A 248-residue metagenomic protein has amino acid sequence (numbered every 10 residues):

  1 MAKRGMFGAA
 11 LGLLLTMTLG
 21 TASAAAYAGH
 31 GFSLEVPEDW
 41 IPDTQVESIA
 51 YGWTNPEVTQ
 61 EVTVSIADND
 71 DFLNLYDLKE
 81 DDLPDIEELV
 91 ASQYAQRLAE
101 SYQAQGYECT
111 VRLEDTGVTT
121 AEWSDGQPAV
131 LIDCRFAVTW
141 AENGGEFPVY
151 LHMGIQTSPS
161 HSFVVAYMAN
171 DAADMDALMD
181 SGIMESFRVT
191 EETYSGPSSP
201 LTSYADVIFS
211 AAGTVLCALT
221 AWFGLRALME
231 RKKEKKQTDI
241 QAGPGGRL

Functional and structural regions predicted by a protein language model:
M1-A10: Bacterial N-terminal signal peptides that target proteins for export
A9-T18: Bacterial N-terminal signal peptides
L19-A28, T202: Sec-dependent signal peptide cleavage junction
A24-T54: N-terminal "mature-domain start" segment
E38-W40, V46, D68, F136 (+1 more regions): A mature extracytoplasmic/lumenal domain signature
W40, S160-T202: Surface-exposed amphipathic alpha-helical segments
S48-H152, Q156-T157, S162, T193 (+1 more regions): Conserved polar/disulfide-associated segments of primarily extracytoplasmic proteins
S195-L248: C-terminal single-pass membrane-anchor helix
